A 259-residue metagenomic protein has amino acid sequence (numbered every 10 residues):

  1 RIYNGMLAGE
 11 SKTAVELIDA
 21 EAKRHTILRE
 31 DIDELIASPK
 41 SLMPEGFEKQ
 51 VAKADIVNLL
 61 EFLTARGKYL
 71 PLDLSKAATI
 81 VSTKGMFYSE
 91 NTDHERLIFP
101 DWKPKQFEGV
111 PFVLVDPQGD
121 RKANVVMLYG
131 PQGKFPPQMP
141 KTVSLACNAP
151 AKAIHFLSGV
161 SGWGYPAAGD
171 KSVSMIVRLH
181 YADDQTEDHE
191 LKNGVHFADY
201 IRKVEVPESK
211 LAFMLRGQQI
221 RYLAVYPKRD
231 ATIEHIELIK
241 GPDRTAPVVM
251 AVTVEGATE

Functional and structural regions predicted by a protein language model:
R1-P71: Periplasmic c-type cytochrome electron-transfer domains
Y69-E259: N-terminal/edge-of-domain interface segments
